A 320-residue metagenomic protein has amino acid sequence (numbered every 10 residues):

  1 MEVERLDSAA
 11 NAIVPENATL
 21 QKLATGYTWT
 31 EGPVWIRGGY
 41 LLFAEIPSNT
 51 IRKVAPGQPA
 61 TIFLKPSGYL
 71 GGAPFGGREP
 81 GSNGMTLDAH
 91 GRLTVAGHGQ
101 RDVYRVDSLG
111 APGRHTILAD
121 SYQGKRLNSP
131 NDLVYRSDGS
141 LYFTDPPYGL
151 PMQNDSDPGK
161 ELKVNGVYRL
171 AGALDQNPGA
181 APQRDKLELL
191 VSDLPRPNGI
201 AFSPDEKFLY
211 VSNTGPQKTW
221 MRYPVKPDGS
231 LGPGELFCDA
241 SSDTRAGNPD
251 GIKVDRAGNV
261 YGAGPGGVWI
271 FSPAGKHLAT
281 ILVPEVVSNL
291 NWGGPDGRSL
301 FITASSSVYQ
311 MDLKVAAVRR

Functional and structural regions predicted by a protein language model:
M1-R320: Sequence-structural signature of mature extracellular/luminal beta-sheet repeat domains, prominently beta-propellers
